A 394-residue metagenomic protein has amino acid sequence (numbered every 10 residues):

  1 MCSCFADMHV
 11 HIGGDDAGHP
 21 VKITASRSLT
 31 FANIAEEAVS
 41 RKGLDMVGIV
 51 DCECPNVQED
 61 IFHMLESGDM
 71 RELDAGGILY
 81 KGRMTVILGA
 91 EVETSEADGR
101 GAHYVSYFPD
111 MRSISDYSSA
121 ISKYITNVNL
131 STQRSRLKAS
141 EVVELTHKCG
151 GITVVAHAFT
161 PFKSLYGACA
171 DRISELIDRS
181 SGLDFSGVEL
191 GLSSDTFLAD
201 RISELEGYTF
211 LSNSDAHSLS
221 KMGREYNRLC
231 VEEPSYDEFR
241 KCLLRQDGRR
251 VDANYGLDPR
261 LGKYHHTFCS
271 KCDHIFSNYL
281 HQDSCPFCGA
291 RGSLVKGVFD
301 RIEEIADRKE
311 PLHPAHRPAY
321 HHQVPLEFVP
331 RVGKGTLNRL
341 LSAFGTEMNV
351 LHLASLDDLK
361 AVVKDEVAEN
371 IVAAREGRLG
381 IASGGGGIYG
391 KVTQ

Functional and structural regions predicted by a protein language model:
M1-G99, N370, A374, R378-G380 (+1 more regions): An N-terminally biased module of ancient metal coordination in phosphate/nucleic-acid-related enzymes
S3, A17, E53, Q58-S186: Extended substrate/RNA-proximal surfaces in nucleic-acid metabolism proteins
H9, D51, V86, S106 (+5 more regions): Divalent metal-coordination and catalytic microenvironments
V10, C52, E91-V92, A158 (+2 more regions): Active-site metal-binding loops of divalent metal-dependent hydrolases
D16-H19, Q58-E59, K163-D171, D200 (+1 more regions): Histidine/acidic-residue-rich catalytic or RNA/ligand-binding cores of hydrolases and nuclease-related proteins
G207-R224: Short acidic/histidine-rich active-site segments
D247-Y320: Cys/His-rich short segments
H321-E347, L356-E366, G385: Helix-hairpin-helix
